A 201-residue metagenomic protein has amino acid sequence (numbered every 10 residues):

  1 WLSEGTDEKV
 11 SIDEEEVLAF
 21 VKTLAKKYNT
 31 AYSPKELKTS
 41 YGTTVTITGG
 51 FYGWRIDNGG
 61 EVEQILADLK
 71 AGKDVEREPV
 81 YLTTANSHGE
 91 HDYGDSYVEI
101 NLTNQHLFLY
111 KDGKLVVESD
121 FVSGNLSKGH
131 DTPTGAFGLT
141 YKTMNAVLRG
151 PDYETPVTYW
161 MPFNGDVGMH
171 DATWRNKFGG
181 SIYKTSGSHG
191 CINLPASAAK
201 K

Functional and structural regions predicted by a protein language model:
W1-E154, Y159: Surface-exposed, secretory/extracytoplasmic low-complexity segments enriched in Ser/Thr/Asn/Gly/Pro
L18-A19, D131-T134, A146-K201: Exported/periplasmic cell-wall-interacting domains
